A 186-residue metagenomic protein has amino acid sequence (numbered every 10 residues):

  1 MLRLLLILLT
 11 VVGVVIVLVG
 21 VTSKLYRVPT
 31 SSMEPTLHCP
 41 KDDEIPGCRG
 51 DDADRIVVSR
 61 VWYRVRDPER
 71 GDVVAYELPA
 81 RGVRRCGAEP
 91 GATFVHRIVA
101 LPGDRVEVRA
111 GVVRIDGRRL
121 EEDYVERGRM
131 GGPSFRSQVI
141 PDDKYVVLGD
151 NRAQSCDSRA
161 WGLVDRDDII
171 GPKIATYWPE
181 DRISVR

Functional and structural regions predicted by a protein language model:
L2-R186: Soluble "head" domains of membrane/secretory-pathway proteins
